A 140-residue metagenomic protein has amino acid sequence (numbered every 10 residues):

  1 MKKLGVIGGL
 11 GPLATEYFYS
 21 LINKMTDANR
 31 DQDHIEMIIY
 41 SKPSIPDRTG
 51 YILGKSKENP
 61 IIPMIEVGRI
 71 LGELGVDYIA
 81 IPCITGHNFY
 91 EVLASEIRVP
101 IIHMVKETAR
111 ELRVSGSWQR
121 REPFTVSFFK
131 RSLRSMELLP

Functional and structural regions predicted by a protein language model:
M1-P140: Non-catalytic structural scaffold of enzyme domains
